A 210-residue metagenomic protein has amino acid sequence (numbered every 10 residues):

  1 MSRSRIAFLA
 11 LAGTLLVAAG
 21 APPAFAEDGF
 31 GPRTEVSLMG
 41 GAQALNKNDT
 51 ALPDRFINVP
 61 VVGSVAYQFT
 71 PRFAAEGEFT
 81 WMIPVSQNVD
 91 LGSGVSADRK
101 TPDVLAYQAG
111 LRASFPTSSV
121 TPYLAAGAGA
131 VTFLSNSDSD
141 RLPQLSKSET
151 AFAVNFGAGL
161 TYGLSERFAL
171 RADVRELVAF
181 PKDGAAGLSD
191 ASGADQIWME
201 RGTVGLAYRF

Functional and structural regions predicted by a protein language model:
M1-G31: Cleavable N-terminal export/targeting peptides
P23-A24, S37, F56-V59: N-terminal leader/capping segments at the start of a protein or of a new domain
E27-D28, E35-S37, S64-R141, A151 (+2 more regions): Gram-negative (and chloroplast) outer-membrane scaffold detector with strong preference for beta-barrel transmembrane
G40-A42, F79-W81, V174-E176: A mature extracytoplasmic/lumenal domain signature
G41-V62, S146-T150: Surface-exposed strand-loop-strand hairpins of Gram-negative outer-membrane beta-barrel proteins
N48-P53, Q87-G94, L134-P143, K182-D190: Outer-membrane beta-barrel translocator domains and adjoining extracellular loop/strand segments of Gram-negative
P84-N88, S165-F210: Predominantly the C-terminal beta-signal and adjacent terminal strand-loop region of outer-membrane beta-barrel
F133-L177: A charged, solvent-exposed segment within the mature domains of Sec-exported extracytoplasmic proteins
